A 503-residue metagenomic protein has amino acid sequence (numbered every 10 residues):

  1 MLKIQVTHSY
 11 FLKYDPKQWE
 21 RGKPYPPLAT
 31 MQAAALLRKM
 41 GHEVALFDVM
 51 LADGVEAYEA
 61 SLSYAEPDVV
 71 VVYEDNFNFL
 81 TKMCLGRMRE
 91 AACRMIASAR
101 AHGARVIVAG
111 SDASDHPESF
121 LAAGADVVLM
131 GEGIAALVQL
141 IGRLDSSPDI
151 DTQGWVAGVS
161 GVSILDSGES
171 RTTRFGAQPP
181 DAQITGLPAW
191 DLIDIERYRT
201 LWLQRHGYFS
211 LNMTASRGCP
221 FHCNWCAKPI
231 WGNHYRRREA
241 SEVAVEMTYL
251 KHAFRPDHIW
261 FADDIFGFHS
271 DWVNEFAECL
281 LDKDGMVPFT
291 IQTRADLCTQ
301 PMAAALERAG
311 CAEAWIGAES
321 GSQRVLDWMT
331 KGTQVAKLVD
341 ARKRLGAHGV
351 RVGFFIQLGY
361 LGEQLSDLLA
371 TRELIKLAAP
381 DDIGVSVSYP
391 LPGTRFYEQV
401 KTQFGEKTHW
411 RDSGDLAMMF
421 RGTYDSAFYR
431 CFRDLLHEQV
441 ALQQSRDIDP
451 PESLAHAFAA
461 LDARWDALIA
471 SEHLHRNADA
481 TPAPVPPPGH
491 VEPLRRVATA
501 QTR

Functional and structural regions predicted by a protein language model:
M1-A244, T248, A253, L494: Acidic, low-complexity intrinsically disordered segments
I4-V6, E43, E59-L62, D68 (+3 more regions): Radical SAM enzyme core and accessory elements
L12-P16, L80, D115-S119, F221 (+6 more regions): Flexible glycine/acidic-rich beta-alpha junction loops that bind and position SAM and/or redox cofactors in anaerobic
Y25, Q183, P188-Y360, L369 (+1 more regions): Radical SAM [4Fe-4S] cluster-binding motif and immediate context
A34-V44, S98-A104, A253-F254, K283 (+4 more regions): A structural motif corresponding to the C-terminal end of an alpha-helix and its immediate exit/capping segment
L46-D48, V108, I291, F354 (+1 more regions): A structural preference for short, hydrophobic beta-strand core positions in alpha/beta folds
Y58, P67, A123-E132, F276-L280 (+2 more regions): Short, electropositive alpha-helical surface patch
V71-Y73, G133, A303-G321, D382-Y389: Non-cysteine beta-strand/loop elements that form the S-adenosyl-L-methionine
